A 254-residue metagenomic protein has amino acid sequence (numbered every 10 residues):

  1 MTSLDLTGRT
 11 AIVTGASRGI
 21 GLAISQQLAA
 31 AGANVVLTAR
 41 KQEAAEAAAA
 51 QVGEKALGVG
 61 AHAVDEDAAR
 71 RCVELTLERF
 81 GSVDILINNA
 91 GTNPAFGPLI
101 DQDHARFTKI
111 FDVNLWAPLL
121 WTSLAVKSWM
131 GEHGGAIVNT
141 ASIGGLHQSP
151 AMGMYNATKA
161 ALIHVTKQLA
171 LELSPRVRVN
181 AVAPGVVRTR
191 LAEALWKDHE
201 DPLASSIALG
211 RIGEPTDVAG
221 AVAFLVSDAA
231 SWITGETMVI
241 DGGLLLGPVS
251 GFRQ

Functional and structural regions predicted by a protein language model:
T2, N93-F96, H147, A223 (+1 more regions): Short C-terminal tail/terminal secondary-structure segment of NAD(P)H-dependent dehydrogenase/reductase domains
T10, S17-R18: Conserved glycine-rich cofactor-binding loop
G97-L99, D103-F111, L203: Substrate-binding pocket helix/loop in short-chain dehydrogenase/reductase
L119, A181, D201-I233, I240-G242: C-terminal helical subdomain
T122, T158, T166: Active-site helix of classical SDR
K127, A170-P175, S231: Alpha-helical segment proximal to the catalytic Tyr-Lys
S142: Residue(s) in the substrate-gating loop at a strand-loop-helix junction that position the organic substrate next
